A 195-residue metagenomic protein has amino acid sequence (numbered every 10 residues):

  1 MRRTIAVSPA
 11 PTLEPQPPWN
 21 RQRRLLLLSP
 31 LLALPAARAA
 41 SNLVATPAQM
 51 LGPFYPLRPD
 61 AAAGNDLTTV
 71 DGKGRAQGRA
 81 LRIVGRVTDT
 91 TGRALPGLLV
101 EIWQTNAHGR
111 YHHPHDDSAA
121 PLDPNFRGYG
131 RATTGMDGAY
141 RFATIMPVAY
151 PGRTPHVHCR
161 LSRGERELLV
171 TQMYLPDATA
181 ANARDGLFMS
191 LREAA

Functional and structural regions predicted by a protein language model:
M1-R21, L28-A36: N-terminal secretory signal peptides
P18-N20, R24, A40, R160: Compositionally biased, intrinsically disordered low-complexity segments enriched in polar/proline residues
N20-Q22, L26, G135, R192: Helix N-cap and loop-to-helix transition residues
A40-A195: Beta-strand-dominated extracellular/periplasmic modules and repeats in secreted or surface-exposed proteins
